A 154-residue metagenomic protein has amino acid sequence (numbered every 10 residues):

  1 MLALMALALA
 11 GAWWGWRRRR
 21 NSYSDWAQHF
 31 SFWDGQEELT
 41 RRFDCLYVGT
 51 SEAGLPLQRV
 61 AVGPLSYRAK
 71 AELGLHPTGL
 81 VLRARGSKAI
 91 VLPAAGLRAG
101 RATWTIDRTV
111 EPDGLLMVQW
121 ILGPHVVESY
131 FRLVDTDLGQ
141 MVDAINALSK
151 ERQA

Functional and structural regions predicted by a protein language model:
M1-R17: Alpha-helical transmembrane spans
A3, A8, F32, K150-A154: Intrinsically disordered, low-complexity linkers and terminal tails enriched in Pro/Gly and often acidic or mixed-charge
L4, L39-T40, L65-Y67, G74 (+3 more regions): A generic structural signal for short, solvent-exposed coil/turn residues that cap or connect secondary-structure
A12-E72: Anionic N-terminal interaction surfaces
R18, G96-A154: Acidic, Ser/Thr- and proline-rich intrinsically disordered linker/docking segments of eukaryotic scaffolds
G54-P56, L82, K88-I90, L122-S129: Short, surface-exposed beta-strand/loop "edge" segments at domain boundaries and coil↔beta transitions
L65-I106: Phosphoinositide-binding peripheral membrane targeting modules
